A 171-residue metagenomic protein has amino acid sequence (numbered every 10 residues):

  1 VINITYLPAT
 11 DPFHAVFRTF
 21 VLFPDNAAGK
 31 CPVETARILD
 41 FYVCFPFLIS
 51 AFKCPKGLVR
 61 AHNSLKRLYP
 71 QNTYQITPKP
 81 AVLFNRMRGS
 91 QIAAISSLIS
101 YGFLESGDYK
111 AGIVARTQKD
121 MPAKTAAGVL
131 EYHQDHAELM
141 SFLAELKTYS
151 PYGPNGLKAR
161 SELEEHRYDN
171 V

Functional and structural regions predicted by a protein language model:
V1-D11: Intrinsically disordered, low-complexity serine/threonine- and proline-rich regulatory segments
A9-V16, P70: Helix-boundary capping/turn motifs
H14-I38: Positively charged, polyanion-binding regions of nucleic-acid-associated proteins
R37-D40, C44-T77: A glycine-rich, hydrophobic loop/mini-helix early in the fold
F84-S100: Short amphipathic alpha-helical interaction segments
S96-K110: A short, conserved structural fragment
A111-T117: Minor-groove-contacting beta-hairpin "wing" of winged helix-turn-helix DNA-binding domains
D120-N170: Short, amphipathic alpha-helical interaction segments positioned at domain boundaries
